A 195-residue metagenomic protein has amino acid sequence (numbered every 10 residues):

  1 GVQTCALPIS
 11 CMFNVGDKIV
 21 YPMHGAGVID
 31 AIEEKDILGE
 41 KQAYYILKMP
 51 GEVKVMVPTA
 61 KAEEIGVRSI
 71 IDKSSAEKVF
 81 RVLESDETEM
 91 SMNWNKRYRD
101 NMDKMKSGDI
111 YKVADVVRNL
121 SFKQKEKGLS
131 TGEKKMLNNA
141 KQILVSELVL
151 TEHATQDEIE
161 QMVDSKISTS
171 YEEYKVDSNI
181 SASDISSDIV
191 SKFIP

Functional and structural regions predicted by a protein language model:
G1-L7: Short, small-residue-biased leader/transition segments that mark boundaries at the very start of proteins
T4, P22, E172-K175: Compositionally biased, intrinsically disordered low-complexity regions enriched in proline and serine
S10-V67: A positional/architectural concept
A60, I65-P195: Charge/polar-rich, low-complexity and marginally structured segments
